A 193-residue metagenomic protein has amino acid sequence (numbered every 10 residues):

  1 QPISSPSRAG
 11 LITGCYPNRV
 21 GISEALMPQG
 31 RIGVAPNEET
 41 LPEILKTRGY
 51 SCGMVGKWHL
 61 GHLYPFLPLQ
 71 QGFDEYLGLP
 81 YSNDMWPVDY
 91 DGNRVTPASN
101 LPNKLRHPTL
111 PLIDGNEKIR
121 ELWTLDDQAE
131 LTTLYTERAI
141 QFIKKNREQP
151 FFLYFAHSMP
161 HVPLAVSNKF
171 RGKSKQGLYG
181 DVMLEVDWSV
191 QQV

Functional and structural regions predicted by a protein language model:
Q1-V193: Formylglycine-dependent sulfatase
